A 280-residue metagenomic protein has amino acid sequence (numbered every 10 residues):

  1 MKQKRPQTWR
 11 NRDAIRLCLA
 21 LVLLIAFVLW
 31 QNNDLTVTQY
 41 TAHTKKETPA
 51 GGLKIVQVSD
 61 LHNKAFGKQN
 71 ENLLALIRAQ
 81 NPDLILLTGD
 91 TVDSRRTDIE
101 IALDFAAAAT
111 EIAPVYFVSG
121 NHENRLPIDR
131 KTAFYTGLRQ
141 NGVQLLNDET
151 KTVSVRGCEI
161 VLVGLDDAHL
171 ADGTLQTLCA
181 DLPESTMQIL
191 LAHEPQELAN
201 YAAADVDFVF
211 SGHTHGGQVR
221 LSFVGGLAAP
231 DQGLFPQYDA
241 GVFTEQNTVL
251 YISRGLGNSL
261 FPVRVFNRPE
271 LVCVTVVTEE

Functional and structural regions predicted by a protein language model:
M1-A50: N-terminal membrane-anchoring alpha-helices
H43-V56, V143, K151-V163, P183-M187 (+3 more regions): Beta-strand-turn-beta hairpins that frame and shape the catalytic cleft of phosphate-ester-processing enzymes
P49-L146: Membrane-embedded segments
V58-N63, G89-T91, N121-E123, E149-T150 (+4 more regions): Active-site metal-binding loops of divalent metal-dependent hydrolases
L61-F66, V92-R96, L165-L170, M187-Q188 (+1 more regions): Short, flexible loop segments at the rims of nucleotide/cofactor-binding pockets, characterized by
D83-L84, Y116, V143-Q144, I160 (+3 more regions): Short, Asp-centered acidic motifs that coordinate Mg2+ and/or phosphate in catalytic or ligand-binding sites
P127-V143, V155-A199, A204, F261-V265: Binuclear metal-dependent hydrolase catalytic cores centered on His/Asp/Glu-rich metal-binding motifs
P195-T275: Conserved beta-sheet core of the metallophosphoesterase superfamily
